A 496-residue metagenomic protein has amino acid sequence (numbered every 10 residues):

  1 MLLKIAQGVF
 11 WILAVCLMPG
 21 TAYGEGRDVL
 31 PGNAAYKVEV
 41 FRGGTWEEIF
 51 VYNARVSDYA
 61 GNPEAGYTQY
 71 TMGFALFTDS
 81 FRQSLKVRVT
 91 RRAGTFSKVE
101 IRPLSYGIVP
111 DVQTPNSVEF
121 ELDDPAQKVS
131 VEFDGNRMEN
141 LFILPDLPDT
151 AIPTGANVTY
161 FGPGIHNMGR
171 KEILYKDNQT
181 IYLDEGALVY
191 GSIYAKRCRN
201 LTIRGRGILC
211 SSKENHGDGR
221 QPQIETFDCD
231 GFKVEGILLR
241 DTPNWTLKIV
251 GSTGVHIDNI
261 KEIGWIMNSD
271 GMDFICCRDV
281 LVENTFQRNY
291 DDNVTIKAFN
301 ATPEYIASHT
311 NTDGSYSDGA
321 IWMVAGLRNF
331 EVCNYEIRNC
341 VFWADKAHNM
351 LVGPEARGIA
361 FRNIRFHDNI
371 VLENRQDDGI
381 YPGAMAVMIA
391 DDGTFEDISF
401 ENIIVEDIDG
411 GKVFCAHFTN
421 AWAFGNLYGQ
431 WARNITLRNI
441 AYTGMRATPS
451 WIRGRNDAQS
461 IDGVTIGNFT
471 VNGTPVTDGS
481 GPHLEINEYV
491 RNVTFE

Functional and structural regions predicted by a protein language model:
M1-G8: Positively charged n-region of N-terminal signal peptides that target proteins for export
G8-P19: Bacterial N-terminal signal peptides
E25-E496: Extracellular/periplasmic carbohydrate-active domains that bind, remodel, or depolymerize complex polysaccharides
